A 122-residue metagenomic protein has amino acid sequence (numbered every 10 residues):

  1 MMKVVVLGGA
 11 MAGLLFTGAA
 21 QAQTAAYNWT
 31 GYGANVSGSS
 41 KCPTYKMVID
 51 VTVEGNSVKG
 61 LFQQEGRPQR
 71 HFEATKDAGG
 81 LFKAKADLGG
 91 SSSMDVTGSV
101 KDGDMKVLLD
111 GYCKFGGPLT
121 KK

Functional and structural regions predicted by a protein language model:
M1-G8: Bacterial N-terminal signal peptides that target proteins for export
G8-L14: Bacterial N-terminal signal peptides
T17-A22: Sec/Tat signal peptide C-region and signal peptidase I cleavage site
Q23-K122: Central antiparallel beta-sheet cores of small beta-barrel/beta-sandwich binding domains
